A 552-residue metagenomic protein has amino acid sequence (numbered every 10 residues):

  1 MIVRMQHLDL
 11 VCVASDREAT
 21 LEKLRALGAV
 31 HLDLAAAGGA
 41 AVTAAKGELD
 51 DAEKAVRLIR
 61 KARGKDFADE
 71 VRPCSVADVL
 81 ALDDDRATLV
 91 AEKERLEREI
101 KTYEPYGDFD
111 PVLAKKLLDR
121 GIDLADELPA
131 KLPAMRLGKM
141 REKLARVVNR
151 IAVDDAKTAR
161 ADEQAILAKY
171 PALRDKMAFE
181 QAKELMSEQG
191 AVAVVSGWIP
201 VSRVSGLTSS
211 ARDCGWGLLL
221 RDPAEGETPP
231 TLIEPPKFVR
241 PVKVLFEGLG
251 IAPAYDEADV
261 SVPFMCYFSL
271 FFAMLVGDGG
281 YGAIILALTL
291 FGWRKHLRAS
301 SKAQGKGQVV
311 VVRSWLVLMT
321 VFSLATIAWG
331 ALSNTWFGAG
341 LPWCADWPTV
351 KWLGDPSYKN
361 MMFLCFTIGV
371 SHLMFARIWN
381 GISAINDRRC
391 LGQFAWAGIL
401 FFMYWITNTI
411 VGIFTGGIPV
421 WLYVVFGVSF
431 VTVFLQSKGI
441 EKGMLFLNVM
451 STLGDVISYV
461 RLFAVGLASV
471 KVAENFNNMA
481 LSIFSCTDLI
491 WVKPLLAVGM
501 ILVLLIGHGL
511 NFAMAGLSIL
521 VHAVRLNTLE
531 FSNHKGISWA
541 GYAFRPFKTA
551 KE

Functional and structural regions predicted by a protein language model:
M1-F264, G292, R313-M319: Long, charged N-terminal accessory/stalk domains
M1-Q6, E18-L32, S202-E552: Conserved, carboxylate-rich catalytic/transport cores that coordinate ions
